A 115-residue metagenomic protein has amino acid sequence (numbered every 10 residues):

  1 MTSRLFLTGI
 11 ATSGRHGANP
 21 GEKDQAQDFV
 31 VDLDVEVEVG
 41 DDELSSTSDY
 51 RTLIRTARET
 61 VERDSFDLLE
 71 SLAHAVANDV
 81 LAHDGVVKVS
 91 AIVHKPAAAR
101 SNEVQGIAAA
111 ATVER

Functional and structural regions predicted by a protein language model:
M1-R115: N-terminal, polar/charged subdomain of small-to-medium soluble alpha/beta proteins
